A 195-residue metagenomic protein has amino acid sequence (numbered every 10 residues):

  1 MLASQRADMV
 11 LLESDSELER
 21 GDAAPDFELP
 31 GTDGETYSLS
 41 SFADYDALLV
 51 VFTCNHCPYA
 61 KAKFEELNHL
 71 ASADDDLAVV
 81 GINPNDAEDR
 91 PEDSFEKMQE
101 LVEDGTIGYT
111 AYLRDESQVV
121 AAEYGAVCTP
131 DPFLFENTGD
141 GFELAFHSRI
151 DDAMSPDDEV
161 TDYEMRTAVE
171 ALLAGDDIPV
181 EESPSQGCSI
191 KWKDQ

Functional and structural regions predicted by a protein language model:
L2-A174, I178-E181: Chalcogenol-based redox active-site neighborhoods
A174-Q195: Charged phosphate-binding loop/patch that engages nucleotide di/tri-phosphates or the phosphate backbone of nucleic
